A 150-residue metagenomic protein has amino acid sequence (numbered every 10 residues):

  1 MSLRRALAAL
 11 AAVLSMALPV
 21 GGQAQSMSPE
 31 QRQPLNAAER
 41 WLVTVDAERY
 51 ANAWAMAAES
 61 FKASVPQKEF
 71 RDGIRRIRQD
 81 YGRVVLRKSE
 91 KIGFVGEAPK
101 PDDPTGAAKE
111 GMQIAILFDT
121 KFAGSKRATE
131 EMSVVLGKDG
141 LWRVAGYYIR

Functional and structural regions predicted by a protein language model:
L3, A12, P19-R49, A55: Short, low-complexity N-terminal intrinsically disordered segments enriched in polar/charged residues
G22-S28, D80-V85, E130: Short charge-dense sequence patches
L35-N36, R40, A51-G111: Short solvent-exposed beta->alpha transition segments
Y50-A51, L141: Internal amphipathic alpha-helical segments of the cytochrome P450 catalytic fold
I92-R150: Exposed beta-sheet edge and beta->alpha loop/turn motif
